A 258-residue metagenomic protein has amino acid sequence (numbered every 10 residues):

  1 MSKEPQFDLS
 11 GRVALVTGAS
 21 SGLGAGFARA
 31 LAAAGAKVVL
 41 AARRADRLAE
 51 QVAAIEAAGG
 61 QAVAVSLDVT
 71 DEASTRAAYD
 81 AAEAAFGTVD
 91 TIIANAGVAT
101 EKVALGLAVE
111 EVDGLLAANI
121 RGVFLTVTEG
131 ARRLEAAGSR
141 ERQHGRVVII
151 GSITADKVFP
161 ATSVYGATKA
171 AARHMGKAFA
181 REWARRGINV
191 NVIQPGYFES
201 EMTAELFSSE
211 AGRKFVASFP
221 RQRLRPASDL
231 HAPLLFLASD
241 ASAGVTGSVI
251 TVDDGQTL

Functional and structural regions predicted by a protein language model:
S20-G22: Conserved glycine-rich cofactor-binding loop
F86, R223-V252, T257: C-terminal substrate-recognition "lid" of short-chain dehydrogenase/reductases
V103-A104, A108-L116, T203, F215: Substrate-binding pocket helix/loop in short-chain dehydrogenase/reductase
V127, T168, G176: Active-site helix of classical SDR
R132, R181-E182, A243: Alpha-helical segment proximal to the catalytic Tyr-Lys
S152: Residue(s) in the substrate-gating loop at a strand-loop-helix junction that position the organic substrate next
A184, N189, V245-G247: Short, small/polar-rich loop/turn modules that mediate ligand/substrate recognition or access, typified
